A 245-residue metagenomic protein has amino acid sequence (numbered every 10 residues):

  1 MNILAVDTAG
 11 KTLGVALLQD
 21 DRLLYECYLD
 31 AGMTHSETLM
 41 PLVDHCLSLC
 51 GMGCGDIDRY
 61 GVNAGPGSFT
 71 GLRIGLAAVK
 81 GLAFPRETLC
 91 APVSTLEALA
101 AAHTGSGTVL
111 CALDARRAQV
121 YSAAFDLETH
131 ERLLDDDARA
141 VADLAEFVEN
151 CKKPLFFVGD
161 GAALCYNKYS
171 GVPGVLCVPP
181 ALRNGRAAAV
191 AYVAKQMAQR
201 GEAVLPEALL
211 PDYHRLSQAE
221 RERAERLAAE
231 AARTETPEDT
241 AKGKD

Functional and structural regions predicted by a protein language model:
M1-A64, N184: N-terminal beta-alpha supersecondary unit
R22, T34, L89-N184, Y213 (+2 more regions): Surface "functional belts" at beta-alpha junctions
D30-T38, F69-R73, A77, S94 (+1 more regions): Residues at secondary-structure transition points
S48-G55, A83-V93, T104: Phosphate-handling active-site elements
C50-G55, N150-K153, A198: Glycine-rich phosphate-binding loop signature in dinucleotide/nucleotide-binding domains
V62-L89: DPxDG-like acidic metal-binding loop motif
V178-D245: Acyltransferase
